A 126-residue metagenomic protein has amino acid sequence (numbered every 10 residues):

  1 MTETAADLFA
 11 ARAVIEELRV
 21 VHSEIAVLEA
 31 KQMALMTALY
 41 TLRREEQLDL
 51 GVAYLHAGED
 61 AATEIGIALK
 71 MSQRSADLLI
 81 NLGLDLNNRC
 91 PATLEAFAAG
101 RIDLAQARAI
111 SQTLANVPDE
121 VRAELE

Functional and structural regions predicted by a protein language model:
M1-E126: Peripheral, non-cofactor segments flanking catalytic/redox cores
